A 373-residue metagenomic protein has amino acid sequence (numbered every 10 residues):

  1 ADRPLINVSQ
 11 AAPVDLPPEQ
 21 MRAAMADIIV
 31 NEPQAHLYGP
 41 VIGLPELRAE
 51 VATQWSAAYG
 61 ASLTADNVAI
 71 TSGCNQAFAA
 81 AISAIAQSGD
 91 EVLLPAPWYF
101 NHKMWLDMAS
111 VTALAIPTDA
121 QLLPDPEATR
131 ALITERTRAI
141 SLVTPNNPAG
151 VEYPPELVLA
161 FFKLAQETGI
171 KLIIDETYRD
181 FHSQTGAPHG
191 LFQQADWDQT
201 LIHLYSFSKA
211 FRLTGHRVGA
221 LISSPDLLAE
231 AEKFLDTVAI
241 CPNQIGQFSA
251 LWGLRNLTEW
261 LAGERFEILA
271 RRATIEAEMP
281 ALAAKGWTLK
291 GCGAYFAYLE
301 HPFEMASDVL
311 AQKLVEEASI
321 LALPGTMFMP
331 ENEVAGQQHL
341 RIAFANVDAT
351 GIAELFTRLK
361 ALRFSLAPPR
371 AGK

Functional and structural regions predicted by a protein language model:
A1-G73, A80, R255-N256, L366 (+1 more regions): N-terminal small-domain helix-loop-helix segment of the aminotransferase-like
T53, E316-L321, E331-K373: PLP-dependent enzyme catalytic core of the Aspartate aminotransferase-like
S62-V68, S88-E91, R136, D198-L201: Short acidic capping loops at alpha-helix termini that bridge into adjacent secondary structure
S83-T144: PLP-dependent aminotransferase-like
A109, E167-T168, A318: Helix C-cap/helix->beta junction micro-motif
A120-A187: Active-site phosphate-binding strand-loop segment of PLP-dependent enzymes
W197-L269, E276, R363, A367-P368: Conserved core segment of the aminotransferase class I/II
L251, I268-E276, T288-H301, Q338: Conserved glycine-rich beta-strand-loop-beta hairpin in the small C-terminal domain of fold type I
